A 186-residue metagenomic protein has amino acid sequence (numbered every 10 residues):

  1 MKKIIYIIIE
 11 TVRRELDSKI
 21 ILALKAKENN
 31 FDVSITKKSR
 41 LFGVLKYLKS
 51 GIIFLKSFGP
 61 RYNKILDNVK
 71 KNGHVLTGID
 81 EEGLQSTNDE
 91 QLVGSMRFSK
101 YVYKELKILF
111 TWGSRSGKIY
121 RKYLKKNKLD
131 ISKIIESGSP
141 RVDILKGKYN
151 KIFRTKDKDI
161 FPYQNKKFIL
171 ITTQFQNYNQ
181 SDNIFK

Functional and structural regions predicted by a protein language model:
K3-P162, I171-N179: Active-site and donor-binding regions of nucleotide-sugar-utilizing enzymes
K167: Phosphate/diphosphate-binding glycine-rich loops and adjacent basic-rich segments that engage nucleotide
D182-K186: A solvent-exposed, charged loop/short amphipathic helix patch at secondary-structure junctions
